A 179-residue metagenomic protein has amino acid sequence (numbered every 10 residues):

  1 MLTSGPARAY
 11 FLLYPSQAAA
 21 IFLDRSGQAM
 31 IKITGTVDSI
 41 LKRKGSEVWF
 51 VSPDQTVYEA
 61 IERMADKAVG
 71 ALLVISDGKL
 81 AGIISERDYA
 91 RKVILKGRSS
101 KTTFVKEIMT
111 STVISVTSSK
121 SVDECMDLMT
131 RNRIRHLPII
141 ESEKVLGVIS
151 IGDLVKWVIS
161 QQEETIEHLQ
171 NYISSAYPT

Functional and structural regions predicted by a protein language model:
L2-T179: Tandem CBS (Cystathionine beta-synthase) repeat/Bateman regulatory domains
